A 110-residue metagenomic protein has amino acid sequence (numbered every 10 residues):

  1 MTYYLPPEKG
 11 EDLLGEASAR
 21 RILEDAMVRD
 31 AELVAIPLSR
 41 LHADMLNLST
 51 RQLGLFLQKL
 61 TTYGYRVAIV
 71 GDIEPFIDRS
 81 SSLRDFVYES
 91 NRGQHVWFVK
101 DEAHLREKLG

Functional and structural regions predicted by a protein language model:
T2-G110: Amphipathic, Lys/Arg-enriched alpha-helical "gate/interface" segment within cytosolic domains that mediates
